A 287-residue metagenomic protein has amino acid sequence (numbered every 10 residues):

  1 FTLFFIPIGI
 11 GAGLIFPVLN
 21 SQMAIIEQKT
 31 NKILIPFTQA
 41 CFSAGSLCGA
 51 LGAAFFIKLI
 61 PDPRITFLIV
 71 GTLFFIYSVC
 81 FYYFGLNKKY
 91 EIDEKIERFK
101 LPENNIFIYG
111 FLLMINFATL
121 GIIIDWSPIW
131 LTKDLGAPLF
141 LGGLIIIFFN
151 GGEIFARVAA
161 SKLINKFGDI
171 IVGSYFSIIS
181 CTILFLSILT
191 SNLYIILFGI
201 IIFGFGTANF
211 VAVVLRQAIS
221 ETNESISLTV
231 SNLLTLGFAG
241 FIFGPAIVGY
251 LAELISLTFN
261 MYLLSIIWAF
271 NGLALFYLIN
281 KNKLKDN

Functional and structural regions predicted by a protein language model:
F4-A40: Cytoplasmic helix-loop-helix junction between adjacent transmembrane helices in 12-TM secondary transporters
L19, T119-L131, A159, V214 (+2 more regions): Hydrophobic/aromatic end-of-helix segments at the C-terminal termini of transmembrane alpha-helices
P36, L139-I147, S227-S231: Small-residue hotspots at the loop-to-helix junctions and early N-terminal turns of transmembrane alpha-helices
S43-G45, N150-G151, F238-G240: Short hydrophobic/small-residue motifs within alpha-helical transmembrane segments of multi-pass transporter-like
I57, A156-G168, A252-E253: Helix-to-loop junctions at the C-terminal end of transmembrane segments in multipass secondary transporters
R64-Y83, M261-L278: Symmetry-related core transmembrane helices of the 12-TM Major Facilitator Superfamily/SLC fold
N104-I147, G151-I154: Extracytoplasmic gate region of multi-pass secondary transporters
F167-V214: C-terminal transmembrane helical hairpin of 12-TM major facilitator-type secondary transporters
